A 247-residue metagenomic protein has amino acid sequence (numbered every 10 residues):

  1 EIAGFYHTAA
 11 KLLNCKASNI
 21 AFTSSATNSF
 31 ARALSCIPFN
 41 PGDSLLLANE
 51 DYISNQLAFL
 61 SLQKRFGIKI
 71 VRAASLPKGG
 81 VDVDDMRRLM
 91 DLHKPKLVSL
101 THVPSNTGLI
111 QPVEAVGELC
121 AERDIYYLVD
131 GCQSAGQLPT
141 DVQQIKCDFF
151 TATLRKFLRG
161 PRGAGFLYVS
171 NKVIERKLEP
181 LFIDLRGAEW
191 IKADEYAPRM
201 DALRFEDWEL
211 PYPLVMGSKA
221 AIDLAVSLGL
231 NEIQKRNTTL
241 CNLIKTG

Functional and structural regions predicted by a protein language model:
E1-G247: Pyridoxal 5′-phosphate
